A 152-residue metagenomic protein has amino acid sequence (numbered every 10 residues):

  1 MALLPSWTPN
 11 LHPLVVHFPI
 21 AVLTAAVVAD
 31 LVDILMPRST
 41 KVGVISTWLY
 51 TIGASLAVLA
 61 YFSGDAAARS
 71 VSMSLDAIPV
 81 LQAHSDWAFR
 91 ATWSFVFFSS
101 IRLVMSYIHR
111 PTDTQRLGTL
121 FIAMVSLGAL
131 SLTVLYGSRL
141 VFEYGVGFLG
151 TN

Functional and structural regions predicted by a protein language model:
M1-N152: Polytopic transmembrane helical bundles with strong interfacial aromatic enrichment
